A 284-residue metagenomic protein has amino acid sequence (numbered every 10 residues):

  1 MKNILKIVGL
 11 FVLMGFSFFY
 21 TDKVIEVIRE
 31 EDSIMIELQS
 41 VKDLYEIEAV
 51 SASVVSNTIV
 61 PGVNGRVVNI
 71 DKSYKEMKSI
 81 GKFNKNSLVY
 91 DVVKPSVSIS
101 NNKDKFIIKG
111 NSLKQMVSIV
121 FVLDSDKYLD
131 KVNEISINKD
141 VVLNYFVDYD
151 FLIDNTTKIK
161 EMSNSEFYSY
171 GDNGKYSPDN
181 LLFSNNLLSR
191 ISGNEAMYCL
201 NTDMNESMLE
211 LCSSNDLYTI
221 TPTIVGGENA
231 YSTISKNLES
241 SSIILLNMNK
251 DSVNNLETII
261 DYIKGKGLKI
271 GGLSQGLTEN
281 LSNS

Functional and structural regions predicted by a protein language model:
M1-I119, E134-L143, E239-S284: Terminal accessory/targeting
Q115, D126-S232, S240-I243: Metal-dependent polysaccharide deacetylase catalytic core of the NodB/CE4 family, i.e., the active-site-bearing domain
K236: S-adenosylmethionine/decaboxylated-SAM
